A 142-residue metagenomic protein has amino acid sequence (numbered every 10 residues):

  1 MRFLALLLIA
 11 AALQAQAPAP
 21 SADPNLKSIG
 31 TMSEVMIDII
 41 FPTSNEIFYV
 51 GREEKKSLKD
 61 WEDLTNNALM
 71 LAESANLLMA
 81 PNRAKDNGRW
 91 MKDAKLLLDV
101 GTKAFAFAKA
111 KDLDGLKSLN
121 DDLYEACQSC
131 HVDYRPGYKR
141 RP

Functional and structural regions predicted by a protein language model:
F3-A12: Sec-dependent N-terminal signal peptides
A17-P142: Sequence context surrounding c-type heme c attachment/ligation sites in exported
